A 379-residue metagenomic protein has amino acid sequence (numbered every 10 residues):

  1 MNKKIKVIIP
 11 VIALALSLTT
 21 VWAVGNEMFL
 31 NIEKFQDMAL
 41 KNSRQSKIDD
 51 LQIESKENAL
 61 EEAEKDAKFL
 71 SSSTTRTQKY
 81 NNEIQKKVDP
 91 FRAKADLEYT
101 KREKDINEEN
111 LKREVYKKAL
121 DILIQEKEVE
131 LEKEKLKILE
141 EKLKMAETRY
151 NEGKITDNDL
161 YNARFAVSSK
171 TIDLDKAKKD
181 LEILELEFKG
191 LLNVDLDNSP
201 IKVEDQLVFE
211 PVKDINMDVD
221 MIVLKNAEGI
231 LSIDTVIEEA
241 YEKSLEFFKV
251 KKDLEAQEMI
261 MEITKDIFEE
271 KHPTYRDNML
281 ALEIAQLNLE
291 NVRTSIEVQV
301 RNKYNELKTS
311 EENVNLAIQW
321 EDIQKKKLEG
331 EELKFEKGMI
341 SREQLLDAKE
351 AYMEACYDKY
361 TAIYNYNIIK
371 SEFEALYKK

Functional and structural regions predicted by a protein language model:
N2-V24: Sec-dependent N-terminal signal peptides of Gram-positive bacterial secreted proteins and lipoproteins
I5, W22-K118, M261: Short flexible linkers and secondary-structure junctions
S55, E62, Y99, V129-R149 (+2 more regions): Extended, amphipathic, non-transmembrane alpha-helical segments
K87, F91-K94, D157-S169, T274-A281 (+2 more regions): Short, charged, amphipathic alpha-helical segments
V115, I172-V194, V300, E306 (+1 more regions): Short segments within alpha-helical structural elements
K178-T235, K370-K379: Short, solvent-exposed, mixed-charge loop/turn linkers that connect secondary-structure elements
E239-E242, F248, E255, I260-R276: Extended, charged, solvent-exposed helical/coil segments that serve as membrane-proximal linker/sensor scaffolds
